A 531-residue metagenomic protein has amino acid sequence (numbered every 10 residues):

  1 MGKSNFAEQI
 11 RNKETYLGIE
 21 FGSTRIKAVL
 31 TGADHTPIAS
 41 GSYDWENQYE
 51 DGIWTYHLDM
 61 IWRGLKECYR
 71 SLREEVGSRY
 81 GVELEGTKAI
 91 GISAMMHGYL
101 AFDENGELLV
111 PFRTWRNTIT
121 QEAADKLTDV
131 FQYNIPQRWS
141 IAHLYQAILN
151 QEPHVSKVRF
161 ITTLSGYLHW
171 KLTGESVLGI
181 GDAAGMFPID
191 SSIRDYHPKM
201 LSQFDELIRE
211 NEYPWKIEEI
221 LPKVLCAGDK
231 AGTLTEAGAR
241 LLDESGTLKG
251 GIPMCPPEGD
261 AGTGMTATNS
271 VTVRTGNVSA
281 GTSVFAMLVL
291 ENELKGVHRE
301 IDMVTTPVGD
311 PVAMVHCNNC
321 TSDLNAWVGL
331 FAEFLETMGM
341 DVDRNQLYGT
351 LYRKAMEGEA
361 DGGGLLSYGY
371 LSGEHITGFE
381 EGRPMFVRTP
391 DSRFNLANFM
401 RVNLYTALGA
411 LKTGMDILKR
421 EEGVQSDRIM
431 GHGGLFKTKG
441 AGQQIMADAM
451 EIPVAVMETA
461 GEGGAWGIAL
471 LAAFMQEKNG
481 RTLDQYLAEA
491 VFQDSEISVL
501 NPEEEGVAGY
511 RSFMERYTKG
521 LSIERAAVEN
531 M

Functional and structural regions predicted by a protein language model:
M1-P111, D125-K126, K157, E218 (+6 more regions): N-terminal glycine/serine-rich phosphate-binding loop of ATP-dependent small-molecule kinases, especially carbohydrate
G2-K13, L17-G18, L84, D125-R138 (+4 more regions): Active-site core segments that coordinate phosphate-bearing ligands/cofactors across diverse enzyme families
G22, V29, N105, V224 (+3 more regions): Anionic group-transfer/hydrolysis microenvironments
A39, Y213-G228: Core alpha/beta catalytic barrel or barrel-like domain that forms the active/cofactor pocket in diverse metabolic
G77-T114, N134-P136, H169-G181, G185-D190 (+1 more regions): Short beta-strand-loop/turn "lid" adjacent to the catalytic site in phosphate-handling enzymes
N117: Carbohydrate-associated surface elements
T120: Gly/Ser-rich phosphate-binding catalytic loop and adjacent alpha/beta segment that cradle a phosphoryl group at enzyme
